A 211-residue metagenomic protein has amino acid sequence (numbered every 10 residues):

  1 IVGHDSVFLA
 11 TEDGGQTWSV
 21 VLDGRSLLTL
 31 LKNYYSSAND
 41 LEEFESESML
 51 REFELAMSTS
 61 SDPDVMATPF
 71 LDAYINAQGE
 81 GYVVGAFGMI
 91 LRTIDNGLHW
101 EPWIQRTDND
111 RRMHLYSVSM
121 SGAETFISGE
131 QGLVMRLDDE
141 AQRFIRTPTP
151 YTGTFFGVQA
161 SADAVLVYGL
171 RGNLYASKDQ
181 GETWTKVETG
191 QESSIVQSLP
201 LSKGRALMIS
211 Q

Functional and structural regions predicted by a protein language model:
I1-Q211: Residue-level hotspots at or immediately adjacent to binding/recognition sites across diverse folds
